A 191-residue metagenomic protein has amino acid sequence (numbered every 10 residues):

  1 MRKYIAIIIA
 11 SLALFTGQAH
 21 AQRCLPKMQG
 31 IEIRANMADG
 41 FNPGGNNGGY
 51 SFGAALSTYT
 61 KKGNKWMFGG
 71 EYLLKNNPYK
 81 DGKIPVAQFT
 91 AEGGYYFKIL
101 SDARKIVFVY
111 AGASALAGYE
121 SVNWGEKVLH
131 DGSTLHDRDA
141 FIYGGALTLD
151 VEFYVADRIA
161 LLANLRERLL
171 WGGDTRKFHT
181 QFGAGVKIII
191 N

Functional and structural regions predicted by a protein language model:
M1-M28: Cleavable N-terminal export/targeting peptides
K3, L25-Q29, K62-N64, S101-V107 (+1 more regions): Short coil turns and loop connectors of transmembrane beta-barrels in diderm outer membranes and organellar homologs
H20-K75, K187-N191: Short glycine/proline- and aromatic-enriched beta-strand/turn motifs that initiate or cap beta-hairpins
K27-I31, N46-F52, K83-A91, V107 (+2 more regions): Residues that define the transmembrane beta-barrel architecture of outer-membrane proteins
D39-N42, N77-I84, D131-D137, L169-G173: Extracellular loop and loop/strand-boundary signature of outer-membrane beta-barrel proteins
A55-H130, I188-N191: Gram-negative (and chloroplast) outer-membrane scaffold detector with strong preference for beta-barrel transmembrane
L73-K75, D150-N191: Predominantly the C-terminal beta-signal and adjacent terminal strand-loop region of outer-membrane beta-barrel
W124-L165, I188: Extended low-complexity acidic/polar segments
